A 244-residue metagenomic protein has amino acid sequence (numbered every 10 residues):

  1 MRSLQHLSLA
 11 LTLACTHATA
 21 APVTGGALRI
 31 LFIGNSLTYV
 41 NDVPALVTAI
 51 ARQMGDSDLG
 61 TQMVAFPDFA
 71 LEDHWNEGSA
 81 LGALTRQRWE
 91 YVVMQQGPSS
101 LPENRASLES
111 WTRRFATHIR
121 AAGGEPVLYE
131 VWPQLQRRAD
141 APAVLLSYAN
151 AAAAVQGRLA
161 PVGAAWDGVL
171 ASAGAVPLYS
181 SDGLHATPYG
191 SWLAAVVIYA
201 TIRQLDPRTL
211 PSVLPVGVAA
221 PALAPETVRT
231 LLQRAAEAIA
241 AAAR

Functional and structural regions predicted by a protein language model:
M1-Q5: Positively charged n-region of N-terminal signal peptides that target proteins for export
H6-T16: Bacterial N-terminal signal peptides
A18-P22: Boundary at the C-terminal end of the N-terminal hydrophobic targeting segment
L28-L31, L37-S110: Conserved SGNH/GDSL esterase-like catalytic core that processes O-acyl groups on lipids and polysaccharides
L81-W192, V196-L205, T209-P211: Alpha-helical cap/lid subdomain in secreted, periplasmic, or secretory-pathway luminal O-acyl-processing enzymes
H185, V196-R244: Conserved catalytic region of serine esterases and O-acyltransferases that act on ester linkages in lipids
